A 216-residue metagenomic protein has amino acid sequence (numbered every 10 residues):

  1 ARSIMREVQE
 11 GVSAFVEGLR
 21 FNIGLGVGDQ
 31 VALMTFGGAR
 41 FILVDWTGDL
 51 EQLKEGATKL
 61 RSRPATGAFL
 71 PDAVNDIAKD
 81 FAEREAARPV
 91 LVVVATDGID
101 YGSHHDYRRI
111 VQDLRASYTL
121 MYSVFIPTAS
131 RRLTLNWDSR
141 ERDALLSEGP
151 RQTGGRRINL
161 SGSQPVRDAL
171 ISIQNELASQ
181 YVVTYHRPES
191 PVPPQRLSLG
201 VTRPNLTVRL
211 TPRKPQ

Functional and structural regions predicted by a protein language model:
A1-Q216: Scaffold/interface architecture of coatomer-like assemblies
